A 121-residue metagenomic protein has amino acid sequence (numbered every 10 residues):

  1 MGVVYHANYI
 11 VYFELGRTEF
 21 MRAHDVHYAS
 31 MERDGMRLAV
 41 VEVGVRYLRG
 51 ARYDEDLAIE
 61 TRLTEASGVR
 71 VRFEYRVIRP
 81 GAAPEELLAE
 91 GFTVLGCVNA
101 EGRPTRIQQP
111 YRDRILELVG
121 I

Functional and structural regions predicted by a protein language model:
M1-V40, N99-I121: Hot-dog-fold acyl-thioester-processing enzymes
V26-Y28, R33, R49, A83 (+1 more regions): Hydrophobic alpha-helical segments with strong N-terminal bias
D34-L63: Helix-adjacent hinge/juxtasegments
R52-D56, T64-I121: HotDog/MaoC-like acyl-thioester-processing domains
